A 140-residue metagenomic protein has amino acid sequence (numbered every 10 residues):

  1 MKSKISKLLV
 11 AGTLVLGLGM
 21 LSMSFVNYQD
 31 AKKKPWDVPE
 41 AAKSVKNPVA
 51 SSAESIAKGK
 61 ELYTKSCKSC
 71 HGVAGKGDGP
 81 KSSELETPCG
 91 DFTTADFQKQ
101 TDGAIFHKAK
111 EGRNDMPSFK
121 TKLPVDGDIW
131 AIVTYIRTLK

Functional and structural regions predicted by a protein language model:
K2-G12: Bacterial N-terminal signal peptides that target proteins for export
A11-L21: Bacterial N-terminal signal peptides
V26-A31, G90, K108-L139: Axial heme c-ligation environment in periplasmic c-type cytochrome domains
A31-L62: Electrostatic cytochrome c docking/interface patches
E40-K46, E84-D91, R113: Short glycine/proline- and charge-enriched loop/turn segments that cap or connect secondary-structure elements
A53-K76, S82, K110-E111: Sequence/structural segment immediately N-terminal to covalent heme-attachment motifs in c-type and related
I56-K60, K76-A104: Gly/Gly-Pro-rich "capping" loops immediately C-terminal to redox-active cysteine motifs in periplasmic/lumenal
A57-K65, G103, H107, W130 (+1 more regions): Solvent-exposed, polar/charged alpha-helical surfaces in well-ordered, non-transmembrane soluble domains, broadly
